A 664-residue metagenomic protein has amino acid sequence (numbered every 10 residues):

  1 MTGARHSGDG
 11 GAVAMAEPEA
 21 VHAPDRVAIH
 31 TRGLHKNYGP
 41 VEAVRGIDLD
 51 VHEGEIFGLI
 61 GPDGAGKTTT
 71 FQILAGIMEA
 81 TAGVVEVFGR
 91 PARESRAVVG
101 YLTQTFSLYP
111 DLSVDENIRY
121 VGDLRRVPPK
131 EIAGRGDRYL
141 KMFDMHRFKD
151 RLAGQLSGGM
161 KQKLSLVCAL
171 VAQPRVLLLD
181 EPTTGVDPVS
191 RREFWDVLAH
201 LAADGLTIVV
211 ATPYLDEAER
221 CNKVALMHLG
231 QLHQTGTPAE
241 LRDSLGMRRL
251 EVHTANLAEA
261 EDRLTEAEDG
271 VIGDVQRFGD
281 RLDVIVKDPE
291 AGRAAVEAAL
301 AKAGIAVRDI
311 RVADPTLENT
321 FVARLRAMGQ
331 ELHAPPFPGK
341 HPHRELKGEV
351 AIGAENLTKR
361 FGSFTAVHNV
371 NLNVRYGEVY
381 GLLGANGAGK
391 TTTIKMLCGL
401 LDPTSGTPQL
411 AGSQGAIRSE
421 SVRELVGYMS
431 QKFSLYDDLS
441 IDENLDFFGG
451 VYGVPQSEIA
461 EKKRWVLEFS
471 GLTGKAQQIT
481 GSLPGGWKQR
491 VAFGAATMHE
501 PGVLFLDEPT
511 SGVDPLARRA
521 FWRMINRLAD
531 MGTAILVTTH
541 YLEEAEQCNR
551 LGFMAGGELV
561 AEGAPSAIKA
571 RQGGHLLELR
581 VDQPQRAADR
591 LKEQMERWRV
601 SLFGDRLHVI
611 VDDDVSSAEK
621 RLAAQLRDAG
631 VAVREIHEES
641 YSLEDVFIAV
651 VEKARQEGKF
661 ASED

Functional and structural regions predicted by a protein language model:
G83-S95, G406-G415, S421-V422: Conserved ABC transporter NBD signature motif
R119, D123, K130-F148, D446 (+2 more regions): Conserved ABC ATPase "signature" region
L152-L156, I479-G486: Conserved ABC ATPase signature
L177-D180, L504-D507: Catalytic Walker B motif of ABC-type/P-loop ATPase nucleotide-binding domains
